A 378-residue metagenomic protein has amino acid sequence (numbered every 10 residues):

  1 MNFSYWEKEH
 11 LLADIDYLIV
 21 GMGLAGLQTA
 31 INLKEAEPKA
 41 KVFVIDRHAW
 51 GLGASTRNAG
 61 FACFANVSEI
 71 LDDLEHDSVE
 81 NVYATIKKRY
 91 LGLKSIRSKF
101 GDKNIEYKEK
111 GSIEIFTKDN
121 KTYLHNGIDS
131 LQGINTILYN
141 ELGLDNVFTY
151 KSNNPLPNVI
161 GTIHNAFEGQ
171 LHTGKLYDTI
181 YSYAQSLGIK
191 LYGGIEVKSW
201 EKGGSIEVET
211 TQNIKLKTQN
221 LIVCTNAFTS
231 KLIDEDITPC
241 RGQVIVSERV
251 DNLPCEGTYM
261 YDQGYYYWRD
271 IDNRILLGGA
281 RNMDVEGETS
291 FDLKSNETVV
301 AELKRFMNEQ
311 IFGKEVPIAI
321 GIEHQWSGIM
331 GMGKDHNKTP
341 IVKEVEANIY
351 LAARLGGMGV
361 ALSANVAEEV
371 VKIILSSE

Functional and structural regions predicted by a protein language model:
M1-Y17, E35-A36, A40: Extreme N-terminal leader/targeting segments of oxidoreductases
K34-R57: Glycine-rich FAD pyrophosphate-binding loop
T56-K87: Glycine-rich active-site loop/strand segments that organize a redox cofactor
S68-L74, S98-T179, L187: Flavin (FAD/FMN) cofactor-binding and adjacent substrate-gating region of FAD-dependent oxidoreductase domains
I160-Q219, C224: Helical element adjacent to the flavin cofactor pocket in flavoenzyme catalytic cores
T210-E256: Central helical "cap/lid" subdomain
D251-N252, T289-S327: Flavin-binding catalytic cores
V316-E378: C-terminal catalytic lobe of FAD-dependent flavoproteins
